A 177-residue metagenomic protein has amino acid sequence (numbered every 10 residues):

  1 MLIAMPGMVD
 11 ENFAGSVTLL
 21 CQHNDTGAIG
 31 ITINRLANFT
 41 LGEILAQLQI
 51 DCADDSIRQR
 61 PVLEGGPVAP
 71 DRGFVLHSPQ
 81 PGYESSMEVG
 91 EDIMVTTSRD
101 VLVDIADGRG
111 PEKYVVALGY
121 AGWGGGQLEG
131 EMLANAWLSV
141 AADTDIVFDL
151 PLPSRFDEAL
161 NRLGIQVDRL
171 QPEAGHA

Functional and structural regions predicted by a protein language model:
M1-V116, Y120-A177: A short aromatic-anchored loop/beta-hairpin motif
